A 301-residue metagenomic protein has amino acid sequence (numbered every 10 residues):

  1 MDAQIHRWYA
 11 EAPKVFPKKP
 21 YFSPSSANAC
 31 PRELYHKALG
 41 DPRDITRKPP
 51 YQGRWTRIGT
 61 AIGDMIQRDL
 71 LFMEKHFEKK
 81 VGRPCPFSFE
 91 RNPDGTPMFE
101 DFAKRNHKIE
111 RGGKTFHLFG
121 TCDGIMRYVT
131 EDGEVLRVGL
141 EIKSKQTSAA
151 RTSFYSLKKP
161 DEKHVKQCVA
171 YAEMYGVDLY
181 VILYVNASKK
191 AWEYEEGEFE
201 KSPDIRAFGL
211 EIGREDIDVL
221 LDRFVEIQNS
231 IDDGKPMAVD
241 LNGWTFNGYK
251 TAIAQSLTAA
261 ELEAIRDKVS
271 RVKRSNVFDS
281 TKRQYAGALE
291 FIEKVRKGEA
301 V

Functional and structural regions predicted by a protein language model:
M1-G139, Q146, K282-V301: Metal-dependent nuclease catalytic cores that hydrolyze phosphodiester bonds in DNA/RNA, characterized by
H6-R7, K19, E33, V169 (+3 more regions): Intrinsically disordered, low-complexity segments enriched in small/polar residues
S23, P49, D161, S270 (+1 more regions): Generic structural signal for alpha-helix starts
P42, E74, E78, R151-T152 (+3 more regions): Short linear functional motifs in flexible/disordered or boundary regions
G95-N229: Mg2+/Mn2+-dependent nuclease catalytic core
V177-V301: Metal-dependent nuclease catalytic regions and adjoining charged, substrate-binding loops involved in nucleic-acid end
